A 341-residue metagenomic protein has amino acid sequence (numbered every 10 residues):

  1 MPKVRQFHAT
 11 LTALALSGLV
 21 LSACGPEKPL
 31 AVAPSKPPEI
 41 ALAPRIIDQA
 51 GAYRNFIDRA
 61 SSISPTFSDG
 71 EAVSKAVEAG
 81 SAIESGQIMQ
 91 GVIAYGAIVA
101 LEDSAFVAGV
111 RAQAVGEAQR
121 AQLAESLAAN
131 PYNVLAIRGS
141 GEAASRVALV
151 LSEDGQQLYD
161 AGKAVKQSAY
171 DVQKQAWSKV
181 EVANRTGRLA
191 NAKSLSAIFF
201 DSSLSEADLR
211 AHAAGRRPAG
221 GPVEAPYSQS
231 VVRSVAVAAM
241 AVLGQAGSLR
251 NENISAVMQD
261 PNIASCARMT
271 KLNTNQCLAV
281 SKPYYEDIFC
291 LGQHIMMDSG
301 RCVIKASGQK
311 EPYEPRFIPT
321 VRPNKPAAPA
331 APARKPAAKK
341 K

Functional and structural regions predicted by a protein language model:
M1-Q6: N-terminal secretory signal peptides that target proteins for export/translocation
F7-H8, M258: Hydrophobic alpha-helical segments, principally membrane-spanning helices and signal/leader peptides
H8, T12, G25-S248, R322-R334: Acidic/polar low-complexity scaffolding segments in large eukaryotic proteins
A9-A13, T270, V280-S281, A337-A338: Generic ordered-secondary-structure signal
A15-G18: Alpha-helical transmembrane segments
V20-A23: C-terminal motif of bacterial Sec signal peptides marking the signal peptidase cleavage site
R250-E314: Secreted, short cysteine-rich peptides and small extracellular cysteine-rich domains stabilized by multiple disulfide
R301-K341: Short, low-complexity, Pro/Ser/Thr/Gly-rich segments in the mature regions of secreted, periplasmic
